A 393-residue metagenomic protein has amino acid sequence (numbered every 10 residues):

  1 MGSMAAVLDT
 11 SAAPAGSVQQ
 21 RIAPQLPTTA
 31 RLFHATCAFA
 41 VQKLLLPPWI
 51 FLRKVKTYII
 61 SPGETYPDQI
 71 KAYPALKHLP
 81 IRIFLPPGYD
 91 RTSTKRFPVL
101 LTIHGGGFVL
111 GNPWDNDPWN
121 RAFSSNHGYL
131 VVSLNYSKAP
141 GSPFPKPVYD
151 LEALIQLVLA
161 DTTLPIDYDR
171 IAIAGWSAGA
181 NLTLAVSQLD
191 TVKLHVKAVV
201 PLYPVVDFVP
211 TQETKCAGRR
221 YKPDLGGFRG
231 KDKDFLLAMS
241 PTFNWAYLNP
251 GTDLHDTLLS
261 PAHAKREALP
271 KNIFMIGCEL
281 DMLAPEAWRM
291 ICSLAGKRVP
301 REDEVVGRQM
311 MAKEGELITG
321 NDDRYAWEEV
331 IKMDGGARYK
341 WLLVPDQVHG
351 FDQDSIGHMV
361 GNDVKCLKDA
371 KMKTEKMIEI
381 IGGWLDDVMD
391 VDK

Functional and structural regions predicted by a protein language model:
M1-I59: N-terminal targeting or regulatory segments adjacent to alpha/beta-hydrolase or S9 domains
V41-R96: N-terminal cap/lid segment of alpha/beta-hydrolase-fold proteins
K95-G107: Short beta-strand element of the alpha/beta-hydrolase
G107, Y136-P140, V206, V348: Alpha/beta-hydrolase active-site loop signature
N112-P113, W119, V132-R170: Catalytic nucleophile-loop/oxyanion-hole region of alpha/beta-hydrolase and closely related hydrolase-like folds
W119-Y129: A short, Lys/Arg-enriched amphipathic alpha-helix followed by its capping loop at the start of a domain
Y168-R170, L184-K393: Alpha/beta hydrolase fold serine-hydrolase catalytic domain that processes acyl esters and thioesters
G175, G179, T183: Gly/Ala-rich beta-loop-alpha elbow adjacent to hydrolase catalytic centers
